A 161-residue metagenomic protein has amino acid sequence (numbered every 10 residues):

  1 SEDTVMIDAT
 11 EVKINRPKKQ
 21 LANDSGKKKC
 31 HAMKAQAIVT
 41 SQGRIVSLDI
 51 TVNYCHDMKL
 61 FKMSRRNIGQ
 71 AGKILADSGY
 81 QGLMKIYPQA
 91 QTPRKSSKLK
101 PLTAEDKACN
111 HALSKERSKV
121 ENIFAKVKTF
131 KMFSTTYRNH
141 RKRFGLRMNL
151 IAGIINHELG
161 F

Functional and structural regions predicted by a protein language model:
S1-F161: Short, well-ordered secondary-structure "scaffold" segments embedded in the functional core of diverse domains
